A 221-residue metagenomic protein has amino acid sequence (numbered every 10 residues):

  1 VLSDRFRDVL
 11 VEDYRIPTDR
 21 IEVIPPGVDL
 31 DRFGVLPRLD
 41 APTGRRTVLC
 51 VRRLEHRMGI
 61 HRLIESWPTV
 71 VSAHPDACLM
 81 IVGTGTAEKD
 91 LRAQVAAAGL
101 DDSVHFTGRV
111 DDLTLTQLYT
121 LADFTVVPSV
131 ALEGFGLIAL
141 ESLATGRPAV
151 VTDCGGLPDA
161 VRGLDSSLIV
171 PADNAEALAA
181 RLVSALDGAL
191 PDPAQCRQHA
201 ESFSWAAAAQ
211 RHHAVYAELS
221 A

Functional and structural regions predicted by a protein language model:
R5, G27: Carbohydrate-associated surface elements
Y14, V23, C154-L164, L168-I169: Short acidic/histidine- and often glycine-rich active-site loop of Leloir-type glycosyltransferases that engages
D40-M58, I64-P68: Conserved donor-binding/catalytic core segment of Leloir-type glycosyltransferases
R92-V110: Nucleotide-activated donor-binding/catalytic signature segment of Leloir-type glycosyltransferases, i.e., the conserved
R109-V110, Q117-A122: Short alpha-helical donor nucleotide-sugar binding micro-motif in glycosyltransferases
P148-V151: Short hydrophobic beta-strand element within catalytic cores of glycosyltransferases and related nucleotide-activated
G163-E176, S184-L190: Conserved acidic donor-binding segment of nucleotide-sugar-dependent glycosyltransferases
L190-S220: A charged, aromatic-enriched C-terminal amphipathic alpha-helix characteristic of glycosyltransferases across folds
